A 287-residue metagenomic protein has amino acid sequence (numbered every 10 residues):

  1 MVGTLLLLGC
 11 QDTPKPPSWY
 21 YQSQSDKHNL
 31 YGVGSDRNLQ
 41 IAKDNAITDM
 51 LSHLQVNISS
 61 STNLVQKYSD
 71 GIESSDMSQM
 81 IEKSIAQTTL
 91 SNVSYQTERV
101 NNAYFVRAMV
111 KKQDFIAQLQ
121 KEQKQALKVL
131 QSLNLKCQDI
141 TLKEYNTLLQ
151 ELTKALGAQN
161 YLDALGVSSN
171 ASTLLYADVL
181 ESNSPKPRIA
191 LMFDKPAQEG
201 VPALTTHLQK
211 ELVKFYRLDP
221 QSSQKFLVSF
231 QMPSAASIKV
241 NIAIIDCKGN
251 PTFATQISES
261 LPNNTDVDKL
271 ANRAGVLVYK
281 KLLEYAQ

Functional and structural regions predicted by a protein language model:
M1-V2: Sec-dependent signal peptide recognition, specifically the positively charged N-region followed immediately by
C10-Q287: Domain-level marker for long, solvent-exposed, non-transmembrane regions
